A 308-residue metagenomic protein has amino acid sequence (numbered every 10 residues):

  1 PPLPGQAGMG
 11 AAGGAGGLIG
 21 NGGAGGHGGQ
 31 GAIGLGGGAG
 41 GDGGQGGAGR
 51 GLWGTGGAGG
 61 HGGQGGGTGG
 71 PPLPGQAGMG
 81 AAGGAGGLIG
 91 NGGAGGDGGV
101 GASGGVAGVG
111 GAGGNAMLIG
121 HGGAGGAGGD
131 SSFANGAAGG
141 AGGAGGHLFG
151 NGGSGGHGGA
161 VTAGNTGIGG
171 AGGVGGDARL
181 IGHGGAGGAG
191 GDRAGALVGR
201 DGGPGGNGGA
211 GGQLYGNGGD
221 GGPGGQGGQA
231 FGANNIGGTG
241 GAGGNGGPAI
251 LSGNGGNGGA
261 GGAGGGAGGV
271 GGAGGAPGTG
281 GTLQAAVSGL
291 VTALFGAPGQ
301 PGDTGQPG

Functional and structural regions predicted by a protein language model:
P1-G308: Glycine-centric low-complexity repeats
